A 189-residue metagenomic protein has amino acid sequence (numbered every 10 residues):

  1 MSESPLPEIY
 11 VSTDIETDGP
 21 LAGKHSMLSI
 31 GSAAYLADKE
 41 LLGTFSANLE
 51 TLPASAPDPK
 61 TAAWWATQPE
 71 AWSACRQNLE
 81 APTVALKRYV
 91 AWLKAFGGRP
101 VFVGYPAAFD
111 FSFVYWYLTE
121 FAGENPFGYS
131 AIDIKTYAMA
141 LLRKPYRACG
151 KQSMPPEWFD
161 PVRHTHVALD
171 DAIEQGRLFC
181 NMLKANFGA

Functional and structural regions predicted by a protein language model:
S2-V11, E16-Y105: Conserved non-catalytic scaffold segment of RNase H-like nuclease domains
D14, N125-P126, A138: Short His-centered aromatic/hydrophobic patch
D14-E16, D110, D133, D171: Acidic active-site catalytic centers that drive phospho-/nucleotidyl reactions and related ester hydrolyses
T51-A54, A62-A63, I134-I173: Active-site-proximal helix-loop-helix substrate-binding element of RNase H-like nuclease domains
R88-A91, A95, S112, W116 (+2 more regions): Residue-level signal for well-ordered alpha-helical scaffold segments within enzymatic catalytic domains
L93, A108-Y129: Substrate-recognition/cap helix-loop segment adjacent to the acidic, metal-dependent catalytic center of Asp-based
V101-A108, S112-F113, G150-A189: Acidic, Mg2+-coordinating catalytic module of metal-dependent nucleases/exonucleases that use a two-metal-ion mechanism
F121-N125, K144-Q152, N186-G188: Substrate-binding/catalytic groove segments of enzymes that remodel or degrade extracellular structural polymers
